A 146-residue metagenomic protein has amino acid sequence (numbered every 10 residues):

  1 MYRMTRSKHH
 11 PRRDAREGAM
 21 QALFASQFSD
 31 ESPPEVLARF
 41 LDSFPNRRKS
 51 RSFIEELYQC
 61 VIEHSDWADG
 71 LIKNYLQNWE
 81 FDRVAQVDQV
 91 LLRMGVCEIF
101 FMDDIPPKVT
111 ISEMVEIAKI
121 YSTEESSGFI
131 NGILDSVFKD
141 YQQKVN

Functional and structural regions predicted by a protein language model:
M1-S127, N131-N146: N-terminal interaction/assembly modules
